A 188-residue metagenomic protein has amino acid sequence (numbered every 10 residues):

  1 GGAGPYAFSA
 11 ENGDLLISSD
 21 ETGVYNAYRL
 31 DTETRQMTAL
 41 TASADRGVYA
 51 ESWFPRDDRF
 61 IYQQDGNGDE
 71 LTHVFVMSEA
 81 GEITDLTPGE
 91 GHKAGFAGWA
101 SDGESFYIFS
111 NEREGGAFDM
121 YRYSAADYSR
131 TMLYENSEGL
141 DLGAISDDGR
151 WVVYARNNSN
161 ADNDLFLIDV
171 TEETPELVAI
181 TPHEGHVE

Functional and structural regions predicted by a protein language model:
G1, Q36-A42, E82-P88, S129-Y134 (+1 more regions): A short beta-strand motif characteristic of beta-propeller blades
G1-L16, D45-Q64, V74, E90-F109 (+5 more regions): Conserved beta-propeller blade repeats
L15-S43: Beta-propeller domains
D20-E21, T32, A42, D65-N67 (+4 more regions): Short polar/acidic secondary-structure junctions
G23-Y28, D69-F75, G115-Y121, A161-L167: Structural motif
V24, Q36, R46, D69 (+8 more regions): Flexible, glycine-rich phosphate/dinucleotide-binding loops and adjacent beta-alpha linkers at cofactor/substrate
D31-R35, S78-G81, S124-Y128, D169-E173: Short loop/turn segments that connect beta-strands within beta-propeller blades
T34, D57-D58, G68-E70, M77-T84: Short helix C-cap/helix-to-loop transition motifs enriched in small/turn-promoting residues
